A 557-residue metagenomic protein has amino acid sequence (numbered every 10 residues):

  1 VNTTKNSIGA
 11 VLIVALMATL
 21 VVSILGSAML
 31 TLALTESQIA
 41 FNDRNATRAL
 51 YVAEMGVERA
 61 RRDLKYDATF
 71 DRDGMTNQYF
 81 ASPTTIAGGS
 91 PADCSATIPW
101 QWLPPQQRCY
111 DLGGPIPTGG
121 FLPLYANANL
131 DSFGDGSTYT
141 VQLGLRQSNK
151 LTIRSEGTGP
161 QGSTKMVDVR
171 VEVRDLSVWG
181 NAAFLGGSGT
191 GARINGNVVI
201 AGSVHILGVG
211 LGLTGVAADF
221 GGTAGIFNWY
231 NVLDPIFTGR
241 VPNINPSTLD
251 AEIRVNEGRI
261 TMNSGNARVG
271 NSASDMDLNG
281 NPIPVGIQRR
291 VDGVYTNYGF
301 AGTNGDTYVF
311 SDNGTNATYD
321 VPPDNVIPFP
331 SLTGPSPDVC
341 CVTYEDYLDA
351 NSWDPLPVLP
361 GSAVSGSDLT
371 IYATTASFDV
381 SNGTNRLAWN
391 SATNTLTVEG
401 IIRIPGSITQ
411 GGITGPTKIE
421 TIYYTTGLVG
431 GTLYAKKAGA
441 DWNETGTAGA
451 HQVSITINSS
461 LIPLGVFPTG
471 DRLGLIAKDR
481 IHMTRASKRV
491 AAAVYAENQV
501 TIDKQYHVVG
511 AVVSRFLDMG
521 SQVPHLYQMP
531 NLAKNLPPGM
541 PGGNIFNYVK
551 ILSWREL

Functional and structural regions predicted by a protein language model:
N2-S188, G208, G543-L557: Beta-strand/loop motifs with alternating small/hydrophobic and polar/acidic residues, enriched in the first structured
I8, L16, T31, G180 (+7 more regions): N-terminal cationic amphipathic segment used for targeting or macromolecule association
F41, Y51, Y66, Y79 (+16 more regions): Sequence-level detector for tyrosine residue identity
M55-Y66, C109-T164, G270-N271, G314 (+6 more regions): Generic hydrophobic segment detector
R62, T140-F329, T333-G334, D479-A533: Short, ordered "entry" segments at domain starts
D73-T140, G215-T248, A273-R290, T296-V342 (+6 more regions): Surface-exposed intrinsically disordered loops and tails
T85, S95-P99, C109-D111, P123 (+20 more regions): Ser/Thr- (and often Asn-) enriched beta-sheet segments in non-cytosolic proteins
D175-G215, P337-D338, T343-V549, S553-L557: Long, polar low-complexity repeats
